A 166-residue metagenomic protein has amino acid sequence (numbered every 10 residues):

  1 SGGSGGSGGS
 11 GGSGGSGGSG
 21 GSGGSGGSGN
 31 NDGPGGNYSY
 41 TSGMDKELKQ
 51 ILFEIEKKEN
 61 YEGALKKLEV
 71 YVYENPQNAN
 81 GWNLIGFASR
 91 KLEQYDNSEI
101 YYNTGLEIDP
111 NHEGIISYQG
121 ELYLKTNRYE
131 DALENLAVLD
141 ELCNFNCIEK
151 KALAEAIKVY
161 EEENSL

Functional and structural regions predicted by a protein language model:
G3, T41-S42, L133-L166: Terminal, low-structured helical/coil segments at or just beyond the last alpha-helical repeat
K46, N80, N97, G114 (+1 more regions): Start-of-helix register in tetratricopeptide repeats
E74, I108, E141-F145: Structural marker of alpha-solenoid helical repeat scaffolds
L84, Y118, A152-A156: Canonical tetratricopeptide repeat
